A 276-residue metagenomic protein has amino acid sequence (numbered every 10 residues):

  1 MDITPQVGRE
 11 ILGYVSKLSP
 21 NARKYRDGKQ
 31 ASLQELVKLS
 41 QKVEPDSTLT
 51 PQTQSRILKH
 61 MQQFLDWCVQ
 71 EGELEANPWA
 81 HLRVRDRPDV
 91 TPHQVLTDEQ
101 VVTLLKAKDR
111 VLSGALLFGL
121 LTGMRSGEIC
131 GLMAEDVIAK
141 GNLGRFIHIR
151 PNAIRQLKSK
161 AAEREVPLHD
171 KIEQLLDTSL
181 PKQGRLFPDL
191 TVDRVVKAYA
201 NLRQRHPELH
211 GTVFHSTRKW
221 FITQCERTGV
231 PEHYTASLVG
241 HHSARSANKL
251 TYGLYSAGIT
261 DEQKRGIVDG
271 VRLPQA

Functional and structural regions predicted by a protein language model:
M1-D66, H81, A200-N201: Short, Lys/Arg-enriched alpha-helical recognition elements, typified by the DNA-recognition helix
D2, G13, R83-D86, Q94 (+3 more regions): Conserved tyrosine-mediated DNA breakage-rejoining catalytic core shared by Y-recombinases
T4, T53, I57-H60, T97 (+7 more regions): Hydrophobic (often cysteine-bearing) scaffold residues that line and stabilize catalytic clefts of nucleotide/cofactor
K38-K59, Q70, L74-S126, C130 (+1 more regions): Basic, Lys/Arg- and aromatic-enriched nucleic-acid-binding interface segment
T48, L112, L143, A162 (+2 more regions): Exposed loop/turn and edge beta-strand positions of beta-sandwich/beta-sheet ligand-binding modules
Q70, L117, L121, S216-S243 (+1 more regions): C-terminal catalytic core of tyrosine-transesterase DNA break-rejoin enzymes
V95, A153, V239-Q275: Catalytic-site neighborhood detector that most strongly recognizes the C-terminal catalytic loop/helix of tyrosine
N152-A153, P167-H210, W220-F221, H233: Active-site/catalytic core of tyrosine-dependent DNA strand-transfer enzymes
